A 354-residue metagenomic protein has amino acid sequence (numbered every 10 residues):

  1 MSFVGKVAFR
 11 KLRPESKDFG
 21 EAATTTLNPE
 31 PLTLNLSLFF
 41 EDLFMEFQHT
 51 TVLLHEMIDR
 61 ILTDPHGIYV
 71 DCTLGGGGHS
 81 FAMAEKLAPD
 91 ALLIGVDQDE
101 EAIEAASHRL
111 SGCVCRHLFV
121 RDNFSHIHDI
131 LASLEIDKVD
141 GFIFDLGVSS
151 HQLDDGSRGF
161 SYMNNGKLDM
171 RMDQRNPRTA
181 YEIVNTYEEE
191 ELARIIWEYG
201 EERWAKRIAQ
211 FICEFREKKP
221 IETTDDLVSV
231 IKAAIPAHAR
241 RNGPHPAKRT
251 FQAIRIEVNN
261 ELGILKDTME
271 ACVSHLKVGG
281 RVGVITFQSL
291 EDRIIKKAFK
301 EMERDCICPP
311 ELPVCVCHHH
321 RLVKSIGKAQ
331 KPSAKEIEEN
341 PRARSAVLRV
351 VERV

Functional and structural regions predicted by a protein language model:
M1-F44, S111-V114: Intrinsic disorder/low-complexity segments
F44-V354: S-adenosyl-L-methionine-dependent methyltransferase catalytic core, i.e., the SAM/SAH-binding region
